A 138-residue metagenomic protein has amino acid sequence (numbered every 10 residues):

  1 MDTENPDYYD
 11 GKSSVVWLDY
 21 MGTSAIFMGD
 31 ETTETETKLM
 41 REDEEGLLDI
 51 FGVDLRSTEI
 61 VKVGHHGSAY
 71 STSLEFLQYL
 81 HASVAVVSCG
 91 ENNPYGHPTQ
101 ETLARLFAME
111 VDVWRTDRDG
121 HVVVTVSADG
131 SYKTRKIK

Functional and structural regions predicted by a protein language model:
M1-I60, R118-K138: Core dinuclear metal-dependent hydrolase active-site scaffold
E36-G120: Cap/insert and terminal regions of metallo-dependent hydrolase folds
